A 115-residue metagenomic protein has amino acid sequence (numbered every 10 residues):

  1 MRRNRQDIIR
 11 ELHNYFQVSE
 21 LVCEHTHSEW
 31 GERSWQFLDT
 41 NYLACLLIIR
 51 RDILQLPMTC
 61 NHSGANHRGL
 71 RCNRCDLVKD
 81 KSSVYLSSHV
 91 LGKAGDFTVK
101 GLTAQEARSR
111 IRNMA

Functional and structural regions predicted by a protein language model:
R2-A115: Cell-envelope/glycan interface and biosynthesis
